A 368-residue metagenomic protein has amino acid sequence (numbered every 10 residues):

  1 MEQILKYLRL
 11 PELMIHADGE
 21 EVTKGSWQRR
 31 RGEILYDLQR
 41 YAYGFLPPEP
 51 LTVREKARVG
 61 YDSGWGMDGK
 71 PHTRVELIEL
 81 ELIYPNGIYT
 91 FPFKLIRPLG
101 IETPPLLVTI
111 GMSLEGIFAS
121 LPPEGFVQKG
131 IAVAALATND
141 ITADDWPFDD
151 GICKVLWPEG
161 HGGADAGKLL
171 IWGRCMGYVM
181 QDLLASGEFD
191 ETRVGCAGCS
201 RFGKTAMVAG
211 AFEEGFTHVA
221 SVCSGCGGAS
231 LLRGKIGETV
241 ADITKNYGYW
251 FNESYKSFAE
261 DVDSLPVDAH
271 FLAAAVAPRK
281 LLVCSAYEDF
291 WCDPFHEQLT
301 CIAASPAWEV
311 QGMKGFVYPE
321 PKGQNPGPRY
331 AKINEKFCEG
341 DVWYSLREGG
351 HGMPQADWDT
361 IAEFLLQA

Functional and structural regions predicted by a protein language model:
M1-T90, L366-A368: N-terminal targeting or regulatory segments adjacent to alpha/beta-hydrolase or S9 domains
I83-G87, P92-T103, S113-E115: Short beta-strand-to-loop junctions in surface cap/lid or active-site-entrance loops
E102-P104, V108-A185, L232-R233: Cap/lid segment of the alpha/beta-hydrolase catalytic domain
G116, S120, Y178-E238, N246 (+2 more regions): Primarily recognizes the serine-hydrolase "nucleophile elbow" in alpha/beta-hydrolase and SGNH/GDSL folds
S221-L272, D293-G327: Mobile cap/lid helix-loop segments that gate and shape the active-site cleft of serine hydrolases
A275-L281, C338-V342: Short, proline-enriched alpha-helix->beta-strand connector loops that line the catalytic pocket of alpha/beta-hydrolase
A277-P294, E348: Conserved strand-to-loop "acid loop" that flanks and positions the catalytic carboxylate
I302-A368: C-terminal catalytic histidine-bearing segment of alpha/beta-hydrolase fold enzymes
